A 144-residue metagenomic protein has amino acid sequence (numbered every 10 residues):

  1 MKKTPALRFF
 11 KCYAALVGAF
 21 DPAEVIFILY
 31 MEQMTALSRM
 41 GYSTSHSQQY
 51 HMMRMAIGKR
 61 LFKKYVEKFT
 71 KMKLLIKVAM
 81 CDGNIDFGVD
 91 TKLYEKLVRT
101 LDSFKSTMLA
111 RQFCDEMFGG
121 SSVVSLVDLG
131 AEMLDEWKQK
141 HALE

Functional and structural regions predicted by a protein language model:
M1, E67, K71, T91-E144: Charged low-complexity intrinsically disordered patches
M1-Y50, G83-N84, L101-D102, S106-D115 (+2 more regions): Short recognition helix of helix-turn-helix/winged-helix DNA-binding domains
Y13, E24-F27, E32, H51-M55 (+4 more regions): Functionally constrained cores in energy, signaling, and assembly domains
M34-K96: Winged helix-turn-helix DNA-binding recognition segment
